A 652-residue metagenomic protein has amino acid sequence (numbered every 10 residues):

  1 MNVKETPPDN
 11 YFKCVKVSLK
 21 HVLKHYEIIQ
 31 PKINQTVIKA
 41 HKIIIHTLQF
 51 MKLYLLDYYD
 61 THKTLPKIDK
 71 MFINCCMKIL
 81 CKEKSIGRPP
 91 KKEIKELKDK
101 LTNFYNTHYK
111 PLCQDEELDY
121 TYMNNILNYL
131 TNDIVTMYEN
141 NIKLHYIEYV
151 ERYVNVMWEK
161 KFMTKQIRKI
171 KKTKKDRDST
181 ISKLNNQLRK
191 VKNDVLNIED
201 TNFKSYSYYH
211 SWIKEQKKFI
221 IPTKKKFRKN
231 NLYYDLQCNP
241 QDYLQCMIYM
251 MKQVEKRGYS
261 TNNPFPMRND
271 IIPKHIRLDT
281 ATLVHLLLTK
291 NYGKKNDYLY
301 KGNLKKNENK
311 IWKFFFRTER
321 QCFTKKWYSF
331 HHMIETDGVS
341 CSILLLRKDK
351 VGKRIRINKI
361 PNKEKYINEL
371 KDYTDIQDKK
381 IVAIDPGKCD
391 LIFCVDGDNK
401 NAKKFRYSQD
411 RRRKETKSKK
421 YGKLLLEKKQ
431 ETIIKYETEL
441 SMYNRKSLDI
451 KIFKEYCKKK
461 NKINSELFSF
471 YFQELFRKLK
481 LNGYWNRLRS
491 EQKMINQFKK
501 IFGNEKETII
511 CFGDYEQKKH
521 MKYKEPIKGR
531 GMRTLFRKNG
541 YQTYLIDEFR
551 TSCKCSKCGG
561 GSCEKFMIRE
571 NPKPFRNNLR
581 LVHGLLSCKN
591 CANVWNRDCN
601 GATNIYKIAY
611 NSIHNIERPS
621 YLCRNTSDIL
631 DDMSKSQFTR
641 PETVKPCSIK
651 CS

Functional and structural regions predicted by a protein language model:
M1-S652: Positively charged, helix-rich recognition surfaces that bind polyanionic ligands
